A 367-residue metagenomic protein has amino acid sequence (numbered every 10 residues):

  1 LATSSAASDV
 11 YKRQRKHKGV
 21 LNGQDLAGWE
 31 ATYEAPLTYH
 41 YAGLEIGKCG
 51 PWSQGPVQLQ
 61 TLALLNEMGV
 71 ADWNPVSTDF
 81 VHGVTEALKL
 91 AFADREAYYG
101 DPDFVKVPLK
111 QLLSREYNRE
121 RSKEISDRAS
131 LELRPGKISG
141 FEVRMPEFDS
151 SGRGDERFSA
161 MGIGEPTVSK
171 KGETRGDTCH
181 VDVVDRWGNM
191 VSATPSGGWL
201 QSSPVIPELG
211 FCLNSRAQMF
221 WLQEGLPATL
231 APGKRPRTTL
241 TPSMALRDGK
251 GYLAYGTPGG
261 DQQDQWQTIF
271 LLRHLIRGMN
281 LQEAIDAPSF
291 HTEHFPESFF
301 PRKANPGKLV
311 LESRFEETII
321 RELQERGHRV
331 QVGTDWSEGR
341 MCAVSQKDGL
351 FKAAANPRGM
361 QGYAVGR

Functional and structural regions predicted by a protein language model:
L1-A7, Y11: Single conserved hydrophobic/aromatic residue that forms the stacking wall/gate of nucleotide- or nucleobase-binding
D9-K89, A93: Structured, charged N-terminal subsegments at the starts of enzyme catalytic cores and at intra-chain domain/subunit
G19, V70-S196, I206-L209, T334: Internal maturation/activation junctions in enzymes
V20-N22, A160, C179, V184-L253 (+4 more regions): Active-site rim segments in enzyme catalytic domains, especially the processed small/beta chain of N-terminal
W29-E30, K171-G176, R235-P236: Short loop/turn motifs at secondary-structure junctions and domain boundaries
L44-P51, V57-L62, V70, V181-D182 (+4 more regions): Short, well-ordered beta-strand elements
W187, K234, Q267-T268, H274-D335: Extended C-terminal subregions enriched in glycine
